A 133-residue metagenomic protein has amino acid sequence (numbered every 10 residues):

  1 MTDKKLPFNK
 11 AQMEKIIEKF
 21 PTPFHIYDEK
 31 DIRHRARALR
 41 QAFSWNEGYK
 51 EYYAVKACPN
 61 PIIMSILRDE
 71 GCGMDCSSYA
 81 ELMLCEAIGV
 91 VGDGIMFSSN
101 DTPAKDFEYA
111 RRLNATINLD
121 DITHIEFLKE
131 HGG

Functional and structural regions predicted by a protein language model:
M1-I117, I122-G132: A charged N-terminal "starter" segment
